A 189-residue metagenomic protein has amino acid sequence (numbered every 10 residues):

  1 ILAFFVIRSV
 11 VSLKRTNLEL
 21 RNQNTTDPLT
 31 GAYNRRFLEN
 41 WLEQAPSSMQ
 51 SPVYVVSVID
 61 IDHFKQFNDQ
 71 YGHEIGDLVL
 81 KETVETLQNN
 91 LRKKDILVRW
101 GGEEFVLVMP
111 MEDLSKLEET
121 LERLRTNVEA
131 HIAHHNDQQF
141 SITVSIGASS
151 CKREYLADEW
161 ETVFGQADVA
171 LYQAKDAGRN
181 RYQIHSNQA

Functional and structural regions predicted by a protein language model:
I1-L18, S150, S186-A189: Regulatory sensory/coupling modules that transmit signals to nucleotide-handling catalytic cores
R21-N22, R35-V53, V84-R92, P110: Short regulatory alpha-helical coupling segments that immediately precede and/or link into cyclic nucleotide signaling
R21-N40, I59-H73, K81: Conserved nucleotide-binding and Mg2+-coordinating catalytic segments in signaling enzymes
V55-D60, L97: Active-site-flanking beta-strand signature of metal-NTP-handling nucleotidyl enzymes and homologous cyclase-like
H73, L114, E118, E122 (+2 more regions): Catalytic-core segments of nucleotide cyclases and related cyclic-nucleotide turnover enzymes
I75-I96, E104: Active-site-proximal alpha-helical element of nucleotidyl cyclase-like catalytic domains and analogous helices
V79, V106-T126: Short helix/loop segment flanking the catalytic signature motif in cyclic-nucleotide metabolism enzymes
I96-R99, F140: A short pre-motif secondary-structure segment
